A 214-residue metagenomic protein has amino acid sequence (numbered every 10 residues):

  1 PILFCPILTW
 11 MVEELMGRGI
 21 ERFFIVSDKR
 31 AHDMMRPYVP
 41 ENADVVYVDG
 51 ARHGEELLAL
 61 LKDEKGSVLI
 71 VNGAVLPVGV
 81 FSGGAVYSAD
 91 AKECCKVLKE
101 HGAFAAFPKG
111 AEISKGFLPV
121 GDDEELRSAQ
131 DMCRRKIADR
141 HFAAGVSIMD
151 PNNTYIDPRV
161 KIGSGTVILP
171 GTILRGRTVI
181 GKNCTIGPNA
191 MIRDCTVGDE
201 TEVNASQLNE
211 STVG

Functional and structural regions predicted by a protein language model:
P1-V48: N-terminal glycine-rich phosphate-binding loop and ensuing alpha1 helix
W10, E14, E56-A59, D63 (+2 more regions): Alpha-helical scaffold segments in soluble metabolic enzymes
G19-E21, E64, Q207: Short loop/turn motifs at secondary-structure junctions
H32-K99: Conserved beta-loop-beta/alpha segment of the NTase-like Rossmann-fold superfamily that binds/positions NTPs
P37-E41, G102-K109, D139-R140: Short, conserved catalytic or adaptor-binding loops enriched in Gly and charged residues
V75, P108-G110, S114-G214: Left-handed beta-helix
G83-L118, E125, A129: A glycine-centered loop/beta-turn motif at secondary-structure junctions
